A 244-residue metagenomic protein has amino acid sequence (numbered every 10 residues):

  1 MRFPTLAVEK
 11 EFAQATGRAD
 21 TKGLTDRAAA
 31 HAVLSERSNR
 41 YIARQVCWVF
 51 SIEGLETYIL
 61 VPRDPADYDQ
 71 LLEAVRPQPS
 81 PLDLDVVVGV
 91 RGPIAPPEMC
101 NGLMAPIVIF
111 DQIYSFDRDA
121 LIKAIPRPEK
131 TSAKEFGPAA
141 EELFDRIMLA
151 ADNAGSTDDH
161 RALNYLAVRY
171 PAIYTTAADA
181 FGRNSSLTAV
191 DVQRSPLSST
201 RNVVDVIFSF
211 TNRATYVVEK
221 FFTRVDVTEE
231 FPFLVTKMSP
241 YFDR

Functional and structural regions predicted by a protein language model:
M1-L55, A120-R183: Core segments of small alpha/beta cavity-forming domains
T5, L60, Q112, F116-R118 (+1 more regions): Intrinsically disordered, low-complexity regions enriched in small/polar residues
E11-P96, G182-R244: Surface-exposed, charged secondary-structure patches
A74-R146: Contiguous hydrophobic, core-forming segments of folded domains
